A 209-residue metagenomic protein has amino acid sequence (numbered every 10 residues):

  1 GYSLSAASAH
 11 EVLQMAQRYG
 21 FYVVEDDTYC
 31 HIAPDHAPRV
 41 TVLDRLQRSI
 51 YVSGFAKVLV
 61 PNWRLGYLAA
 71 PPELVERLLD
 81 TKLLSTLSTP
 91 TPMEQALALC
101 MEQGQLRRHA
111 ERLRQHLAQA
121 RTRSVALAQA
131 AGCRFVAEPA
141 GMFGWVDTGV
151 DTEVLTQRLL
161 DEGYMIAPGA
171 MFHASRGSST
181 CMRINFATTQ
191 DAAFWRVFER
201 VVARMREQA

Functional and structural regions predicted by a protein language model:
Y2-Y22, D27-V60: Active-site pre-lysine segment of PLP-dependent enzymes
V23-E25, L97, I166-P168: Hydrophobic residues in well-ordered beta-strands that form the structural core
V42-R77, T89-P92: Active-site PLP attachment segment
L78-S85, M101-V125: Structural signature of PLP-dependent enzymes
R114-V125, R134-D147: Conserved glycine-rich beta-strand-loop-beta hairpin in the small C-terminal domain of fold type I
V146-R183: Conserved C-terminal alpha-helix-loop-beta "cap" of PLP-dependent enzymes that closes/shapes the active-site mouth
D161-E162, S175-A209: PLP-dependent enzyme catalytic core of the Aspartate aminotransferase-like
